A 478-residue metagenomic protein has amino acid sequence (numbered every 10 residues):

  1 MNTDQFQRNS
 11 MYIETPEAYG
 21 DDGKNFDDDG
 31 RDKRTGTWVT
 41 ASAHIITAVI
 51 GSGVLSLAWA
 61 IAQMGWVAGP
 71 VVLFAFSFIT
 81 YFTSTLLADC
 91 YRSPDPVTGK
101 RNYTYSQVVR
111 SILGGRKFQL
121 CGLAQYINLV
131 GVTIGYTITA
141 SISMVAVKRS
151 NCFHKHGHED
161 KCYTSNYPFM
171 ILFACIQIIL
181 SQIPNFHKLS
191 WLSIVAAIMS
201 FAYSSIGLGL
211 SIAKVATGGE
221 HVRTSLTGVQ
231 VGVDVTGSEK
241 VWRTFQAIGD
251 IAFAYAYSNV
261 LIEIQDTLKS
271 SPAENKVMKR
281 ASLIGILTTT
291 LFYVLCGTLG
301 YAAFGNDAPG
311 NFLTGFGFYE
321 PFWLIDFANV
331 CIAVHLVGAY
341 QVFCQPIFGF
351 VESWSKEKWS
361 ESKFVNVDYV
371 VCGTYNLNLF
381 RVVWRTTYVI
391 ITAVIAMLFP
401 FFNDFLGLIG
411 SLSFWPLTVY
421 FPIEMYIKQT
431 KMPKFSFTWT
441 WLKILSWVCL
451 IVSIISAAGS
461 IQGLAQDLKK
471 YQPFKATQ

Functional and structural regions predicted by a protein language model:
M1-S56, T80-T85, K100-N102: Membrane-interface "cap" regions at the ends of multi-pass membrane proteins
K33-R34, V39, D89-Q125, I134-F169 (+4 more regions): Membrane-interfacial loop- and helix-cap regions that link adjacent transmembrane helices in polytopic membrane proteins
H44, V72-S77, A281, G285: Alpha-helical transmembrane segments of multi-pass membrane proteins, especially transporters and channels
S52, S77-D89, F173-Q182, V419-P422: Central hydrophobic cores of alpha-helical transmembrane segments in multi-pass inner-membrane proteins across all
A58-M64, A174-A196, T267, V394-F405: Membrane-water interface regions at transmembrane-helix termini and the short interhelical loops of multi-pass membrane
A58-S93, T98-G99: Extracellular loop-to-transmembrane helix junctions
M64-F78, A196-I198, L408-P416: Loop-to-helix transition at the N-terminal end of transmembrane alpha-helices
L172-I178, I390-I395, V448-A457: Hydrophobic core of alpha-helical transmembrane segments in multi-pass integral membrane proteins
